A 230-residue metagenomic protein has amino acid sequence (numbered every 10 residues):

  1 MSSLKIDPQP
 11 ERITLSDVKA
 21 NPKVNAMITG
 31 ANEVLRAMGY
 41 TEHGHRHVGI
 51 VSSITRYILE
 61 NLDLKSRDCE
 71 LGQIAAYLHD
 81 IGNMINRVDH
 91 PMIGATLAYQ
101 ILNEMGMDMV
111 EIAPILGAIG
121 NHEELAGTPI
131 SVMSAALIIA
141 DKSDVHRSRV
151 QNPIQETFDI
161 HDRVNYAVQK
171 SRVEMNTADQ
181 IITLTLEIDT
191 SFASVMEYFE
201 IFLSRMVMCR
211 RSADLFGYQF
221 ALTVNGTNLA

Functional and structural regions predicted by a protein language model:
M1-V18: Charged, compositionally biased N-terminal leader segments and the immediate start of the first structured element
K5-Q9, G39-L62: N-terminal low-complexity, intrinsically disordered segments
L15-E33: Short alpha-helical hairpin
N32-T41, F192: Short hinge/gating elements
R36-A37, R46-H47, E60-M175: Divalent metal-dependent catalytic cores for phosphoryl transfer on phosphate-bearing substrates
H43, N86-D89, E197, I201: Short alpha-helix boundary/capping segments
D144-A230: Terminal helices and disordered tails flanking the catalytic cores of nucleotide-processing hydrolases
